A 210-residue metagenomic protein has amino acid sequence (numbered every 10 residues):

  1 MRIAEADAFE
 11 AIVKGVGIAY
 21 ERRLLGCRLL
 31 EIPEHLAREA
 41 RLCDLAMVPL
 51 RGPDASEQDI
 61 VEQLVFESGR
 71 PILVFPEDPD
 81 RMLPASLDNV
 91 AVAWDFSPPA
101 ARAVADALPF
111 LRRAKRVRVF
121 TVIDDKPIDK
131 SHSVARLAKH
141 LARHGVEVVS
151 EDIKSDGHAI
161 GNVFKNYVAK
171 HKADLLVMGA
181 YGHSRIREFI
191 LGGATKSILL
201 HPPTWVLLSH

Functional and structural regions predicted by a protein language model:
M1-A4: A short acidic, glycine-rich active-site loop that binds or catalyzes chemistry on phosphate/adenosine moieties
E10-A46, R143-L176, G182-R187, T204: Structural beta-alpha unit
Y20, L29, E34-F120, L200-H210: Intrinsically disordered or low-complexity boundary/linker segments at protein termini and domain junctions
G26-C27, G52, I123-I128, S155: Short histidine/acidic/glycine/proline-rich micro-motifs that form metal- and phosphate-coordinating active-site loops
W94-D95, D124, S155, A180: Conserved residues at beta->alpha junctions
F96-E151: Redox- and metal-dependent alpha/beta enzyme cores, enriched for Fe-S-associated oxidoreductases and cofactor-handling
H132-A135, K165, I190-T195: Charged helix-capping and loop-helix junction motifs
